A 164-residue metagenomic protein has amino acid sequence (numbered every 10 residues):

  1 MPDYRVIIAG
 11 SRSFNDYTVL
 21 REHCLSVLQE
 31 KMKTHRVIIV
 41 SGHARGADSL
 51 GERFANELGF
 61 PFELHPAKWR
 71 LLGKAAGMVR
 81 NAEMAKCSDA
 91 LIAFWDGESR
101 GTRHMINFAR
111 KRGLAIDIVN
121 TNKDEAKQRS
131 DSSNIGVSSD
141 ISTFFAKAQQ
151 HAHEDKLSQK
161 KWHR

Functional and structural regions predicted by a protein language model:
P2-V6, F14-G136: Acidic/glycine-enriched connector segments
Q150-H151: Cationic, low-complexity basic patches in intrinsically disordered or flexible, solvent-exposed regions
K161-R164: Non-Sec secretion/translocation targeting segments of pathogen effectors
